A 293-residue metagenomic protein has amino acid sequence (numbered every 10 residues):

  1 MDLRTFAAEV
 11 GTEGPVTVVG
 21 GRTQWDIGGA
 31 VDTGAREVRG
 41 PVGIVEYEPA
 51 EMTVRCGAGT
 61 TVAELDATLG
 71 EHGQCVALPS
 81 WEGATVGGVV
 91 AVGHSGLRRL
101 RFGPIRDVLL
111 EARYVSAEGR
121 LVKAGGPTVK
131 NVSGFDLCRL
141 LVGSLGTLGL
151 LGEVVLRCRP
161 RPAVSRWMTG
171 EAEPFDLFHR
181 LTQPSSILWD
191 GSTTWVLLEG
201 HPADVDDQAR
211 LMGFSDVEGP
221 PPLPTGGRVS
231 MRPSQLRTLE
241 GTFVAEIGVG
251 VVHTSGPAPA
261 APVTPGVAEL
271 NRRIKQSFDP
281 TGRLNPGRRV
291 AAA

Functional and structural regions predicted by a protein language model:
M1-V18, V38-E82, H94-P127, A163-G170: N-terminal glycine-rich flavin-associated loop
T23-V42, A91: Polybasic, low-complexity association/targeting segments
I27-V31, R39, G191, G213-A293: Conserved glycine-rich FAD pyrophosphate-binding loop
I27-V31, S95, G126-P127, Q208-R210: Short acidic, glycine/serine/threonine-rich loops at helix termini
V86-S185, G191-W195: FAD-binding subdomain of flavoenzyme oxidoreductases
T169-I187, D206-L211, R228-F243: Short amphipathic alpha-helix segments
L197-V217: Terminal amphipathic helices with adjacent charged low-complexity linkers/tails
